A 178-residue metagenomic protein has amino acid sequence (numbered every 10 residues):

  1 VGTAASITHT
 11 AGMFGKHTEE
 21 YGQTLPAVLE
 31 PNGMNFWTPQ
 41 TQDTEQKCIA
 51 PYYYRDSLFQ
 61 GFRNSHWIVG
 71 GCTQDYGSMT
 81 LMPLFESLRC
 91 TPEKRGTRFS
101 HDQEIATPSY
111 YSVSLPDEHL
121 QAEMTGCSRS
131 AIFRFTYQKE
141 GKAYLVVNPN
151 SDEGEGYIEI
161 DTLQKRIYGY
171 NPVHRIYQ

Functional and structural regions predicted by a protein language model:
V1-Q178: Accessory carbohydrate-recognition regions in carbohydrate-active enzymes
